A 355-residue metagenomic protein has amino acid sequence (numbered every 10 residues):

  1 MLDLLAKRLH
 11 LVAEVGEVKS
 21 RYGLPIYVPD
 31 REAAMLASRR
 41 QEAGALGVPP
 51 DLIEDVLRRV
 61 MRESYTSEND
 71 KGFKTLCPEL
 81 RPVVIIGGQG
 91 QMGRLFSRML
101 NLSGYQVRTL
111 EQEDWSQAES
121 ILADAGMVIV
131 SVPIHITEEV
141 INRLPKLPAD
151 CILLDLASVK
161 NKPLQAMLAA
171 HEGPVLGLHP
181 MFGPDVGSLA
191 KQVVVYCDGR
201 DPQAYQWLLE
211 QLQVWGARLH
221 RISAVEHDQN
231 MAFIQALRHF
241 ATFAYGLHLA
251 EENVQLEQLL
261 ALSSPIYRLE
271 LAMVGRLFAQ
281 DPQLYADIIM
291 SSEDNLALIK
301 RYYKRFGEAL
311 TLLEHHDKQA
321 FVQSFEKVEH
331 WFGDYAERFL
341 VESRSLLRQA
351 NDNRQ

Functional and structural regions predicted by a protein language model:
L2-V84, R98: Extended, charge-rich alpha-helical interface modules
I85-I86, V130, Y196: Hydrophobic Val/Ile/Leu positions in short beta-strands of Rossmann-like dinucleotide-binding domains
Q91-M92: Hydrophobic/small residue at the entry helix of a nucleotide-binding pocket
L102-Q106, D150: Conserved S-adenosyl-L-methionine
V107-S120: Adenosine-cofactor binding site in Rossmann-like domains, unifying the SAM/SAH pocket of S-adenosylmethionine-dependent
E119-M167: Rossmann-fold NAD(P) dinucleotide-binding segment
K160-I222, M231: Rossmann-fold dinucleotide-binding core
R221-R354: An accessory alpha-helical subdomain
